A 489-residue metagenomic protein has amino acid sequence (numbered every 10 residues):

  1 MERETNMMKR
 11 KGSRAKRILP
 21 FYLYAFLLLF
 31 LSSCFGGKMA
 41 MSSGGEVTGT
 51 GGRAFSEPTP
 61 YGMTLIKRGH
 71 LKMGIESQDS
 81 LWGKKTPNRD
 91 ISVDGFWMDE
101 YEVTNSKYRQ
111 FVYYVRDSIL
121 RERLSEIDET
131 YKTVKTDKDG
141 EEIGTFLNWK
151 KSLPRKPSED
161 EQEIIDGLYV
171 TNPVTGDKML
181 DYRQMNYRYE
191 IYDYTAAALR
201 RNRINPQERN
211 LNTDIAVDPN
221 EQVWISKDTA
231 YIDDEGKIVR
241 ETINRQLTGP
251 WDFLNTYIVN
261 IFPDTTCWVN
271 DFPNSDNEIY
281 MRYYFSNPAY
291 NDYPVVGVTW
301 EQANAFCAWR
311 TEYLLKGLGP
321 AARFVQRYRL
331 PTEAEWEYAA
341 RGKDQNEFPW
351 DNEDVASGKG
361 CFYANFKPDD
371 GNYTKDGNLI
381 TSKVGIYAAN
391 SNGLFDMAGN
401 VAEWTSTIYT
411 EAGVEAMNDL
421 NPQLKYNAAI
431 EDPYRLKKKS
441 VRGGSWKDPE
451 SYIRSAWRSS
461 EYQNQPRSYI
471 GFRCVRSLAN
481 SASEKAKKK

Functional and structural regions predicted by a protein language model:
M1-R17: N-terminal secretory signal peptides that target proteins for export/translocation
R10-S13, A428-P433, S459-P466: Short proline/glycine-enriched turn/loop segments at secondary-structure junctions
S32-S33: C-terminal motif of bacterial Sec signal peptides marking the signal peptidase cleavage site
K38-G44, L65-I66, K72, S77 (+11 more regions): Functional-site microenvironments in short loops/helix caps that host divalent-cation chemistry
S42-R68: Post-signal peptide N-terminal segment of mature Sec-exported envelope proteins
F96, V103, F111-R121, R310-G317: Short capping motifs at secondary-structure boundaries
E126-T242: Non-catalytic, alpha-helical, charged scaffold/linker segments that couple or flank catalytic or architectural cores
S468-E484: Short, structured beta-strand segments at or near domain termini in extracellular proteins/domains
